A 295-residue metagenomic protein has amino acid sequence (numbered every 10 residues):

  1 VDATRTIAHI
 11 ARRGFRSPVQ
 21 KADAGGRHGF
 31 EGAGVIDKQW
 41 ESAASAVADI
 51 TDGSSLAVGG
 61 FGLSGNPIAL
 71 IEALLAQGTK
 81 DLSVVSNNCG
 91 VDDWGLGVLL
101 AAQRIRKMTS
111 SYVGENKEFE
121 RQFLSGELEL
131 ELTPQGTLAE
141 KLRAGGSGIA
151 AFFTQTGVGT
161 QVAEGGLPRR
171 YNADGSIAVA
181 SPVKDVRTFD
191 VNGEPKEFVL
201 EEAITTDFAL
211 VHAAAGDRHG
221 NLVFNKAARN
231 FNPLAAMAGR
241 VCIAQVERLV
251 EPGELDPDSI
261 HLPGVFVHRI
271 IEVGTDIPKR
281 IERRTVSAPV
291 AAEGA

Functional and structural regions predicted by a protein language model:
V1-D2, R284: Accessible peptide chain termini
D2-A22, R27-G32: N-terminal mitochondrial targeting presequence
A11, F15, G29-A295: Conserved alpha/beta enzyme-core scaffold
